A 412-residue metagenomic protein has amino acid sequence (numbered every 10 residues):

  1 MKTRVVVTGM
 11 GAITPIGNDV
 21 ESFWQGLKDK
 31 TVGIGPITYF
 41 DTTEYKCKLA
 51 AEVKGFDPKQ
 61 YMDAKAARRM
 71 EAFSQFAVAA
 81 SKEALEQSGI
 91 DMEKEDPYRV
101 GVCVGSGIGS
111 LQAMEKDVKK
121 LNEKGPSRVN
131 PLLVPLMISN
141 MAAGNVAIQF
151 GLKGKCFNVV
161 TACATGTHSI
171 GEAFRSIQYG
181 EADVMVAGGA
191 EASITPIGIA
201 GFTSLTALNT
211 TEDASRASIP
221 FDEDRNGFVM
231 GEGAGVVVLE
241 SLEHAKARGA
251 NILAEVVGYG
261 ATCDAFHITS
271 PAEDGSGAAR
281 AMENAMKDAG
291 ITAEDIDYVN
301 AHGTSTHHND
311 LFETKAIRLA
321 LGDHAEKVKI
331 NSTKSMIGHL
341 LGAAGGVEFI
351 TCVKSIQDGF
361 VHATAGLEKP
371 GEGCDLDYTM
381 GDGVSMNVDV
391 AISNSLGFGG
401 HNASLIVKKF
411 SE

Functional and structural regions predicted by a protein language model:
M1-A66, E243-L253, I350-T364, K408-E412: ACP-dependent fatty acid/polyketide chain-elongation machinery
R4-T8, G35, D213-A289, Y298 (+1 more regions): Condensing-enzyme catalytic core mediating Claisen C-C bond formation in acyl metabolism
V7, S22-F23, K28-T161, A190-I199 (+1 more regions): Conserved beta-ketoacyl condensing-enzyme motif
E21-G26, Q112-P126, S176-Y179, I199-E212 (+3 more regions): A glycine- and small-aliphatic-rich helix-loop capping segment at beta-alpha/alpha-beta transitions that lines
A77-I90, S139-A143, A147-E191, V229-A250 (+2 more regions): Active-site-proximal alpha-helical scaffold in enzymes
A84-D96, A245-I252, M282-Y298, A320-H324: Phosphate/pyrophosphate-binding loops at sites that engage ATP/ADP/AMP, CoA/4′-phosphopantetheine, polyphosphate
E123-N130, H168-G171, R175, E191-A247 (+3 more regions): Glycine-/small-residue-rich "gating" segment that lines the acyl/pantetheine channel and substrate pocket
E181-N226, Y259-E273, G303-D310, K327-D377: Acyl-CoA/ACP chain-elongation machinery
